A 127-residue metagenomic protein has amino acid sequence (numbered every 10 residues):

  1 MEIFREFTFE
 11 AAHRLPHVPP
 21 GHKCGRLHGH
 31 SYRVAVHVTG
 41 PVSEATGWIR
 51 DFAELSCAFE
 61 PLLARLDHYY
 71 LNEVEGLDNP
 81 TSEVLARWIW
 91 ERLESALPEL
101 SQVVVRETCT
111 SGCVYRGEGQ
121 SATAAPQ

Functional and structural regions predicted by a protein language model:
M1-Q127: Charge-rich, low-complexity N-terminal segments
